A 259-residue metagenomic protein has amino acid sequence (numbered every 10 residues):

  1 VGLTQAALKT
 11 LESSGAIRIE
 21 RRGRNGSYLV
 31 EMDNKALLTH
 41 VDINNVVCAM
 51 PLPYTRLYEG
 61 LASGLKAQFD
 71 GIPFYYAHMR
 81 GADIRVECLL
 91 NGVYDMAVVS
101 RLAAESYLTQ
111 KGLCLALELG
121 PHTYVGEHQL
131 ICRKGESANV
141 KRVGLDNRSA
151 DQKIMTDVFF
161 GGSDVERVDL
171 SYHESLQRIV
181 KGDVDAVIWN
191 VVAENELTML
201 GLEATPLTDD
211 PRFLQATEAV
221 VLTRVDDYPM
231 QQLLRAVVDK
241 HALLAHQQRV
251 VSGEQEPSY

Functional and structural regions predicted by a protein language model:
V1-I84, V93, F213-Q215, D227-Y259: N-terminal hydrophobic or amphipathic helices and topogenic motifs
D33, E118-R133, M199-R235, D239: Periplasmic-binding protein-like
L52-D157: Mid-protein regulatory/catalytic core that forms ligand/cofactor-binding pockets and protein-protein interaction
Y76-E87, E166-V180: Short helix-initiation/N-cap motifs at beta->coil->alpha
V98-K111, Q177-P206: A ligand-binding cleft/hinge motif common to bilobed small-molecule-binding domains
L102-A104, G120-T123, L170-Y172, V191-E194 (+1 more regions): Short, acidic/turn-prone active-site loops that include or flank metal/cofactor- and phosphate-binding residues
G112-L117, G161-V168, G201-L207: Active-site regions of enzymes building and remodeling cell-envelope glycoconjugates
V143-L145, I188, A219-L222: Short, hydrophobic/proline-enriched secondary-structure or compact coil segments at domain edges
